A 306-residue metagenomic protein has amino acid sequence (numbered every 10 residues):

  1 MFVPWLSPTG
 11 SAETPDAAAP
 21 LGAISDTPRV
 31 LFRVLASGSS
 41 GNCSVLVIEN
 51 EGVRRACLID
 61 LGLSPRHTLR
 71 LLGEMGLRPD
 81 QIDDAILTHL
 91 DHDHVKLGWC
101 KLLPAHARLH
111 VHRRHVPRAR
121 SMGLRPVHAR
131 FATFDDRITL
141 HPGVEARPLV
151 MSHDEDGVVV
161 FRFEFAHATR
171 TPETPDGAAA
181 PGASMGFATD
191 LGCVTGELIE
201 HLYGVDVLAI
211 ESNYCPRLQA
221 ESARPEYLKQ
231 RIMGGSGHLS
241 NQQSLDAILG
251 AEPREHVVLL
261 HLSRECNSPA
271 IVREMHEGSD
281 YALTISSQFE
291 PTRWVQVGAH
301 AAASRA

Functional and structural regions predicted by a protein language model:
M1-M75, V159-T189, V207: Conserved beta-strand hairpin/beta-sheet module of binuclear metal-dependent hydrolase folds, prominently
D16, R113-G182: Metallo-beta-lactamase
S37-S40, L63-P65, L90-D93, S152-E155 (+2 more regions): Short beta->alpha connector loops
R55, S64-V111, D206: Active-site metal-binding motif and surrounding structural segment of the metallo-beta-lactamase
C57-G62, D83-D91, L109-R113, G186-T189 (+3 more regions): Active-site neighborhood of phospho(di)ester-bond hydrolases with catalytic His/Asp-centered motifs
V95-A105, S121-M122, S268-E274: Metal-dependent catalytic neighborhoods of phosphoester/phosphodiester hydrolases
V144-M151, V295-A306: Short, surface-exposed amphipathic charged segments that create phosphate/polyanion-binding patches used for binding
T195-P291: Cap/insert and terminal regions of metallo-dependent hydrolase folds
